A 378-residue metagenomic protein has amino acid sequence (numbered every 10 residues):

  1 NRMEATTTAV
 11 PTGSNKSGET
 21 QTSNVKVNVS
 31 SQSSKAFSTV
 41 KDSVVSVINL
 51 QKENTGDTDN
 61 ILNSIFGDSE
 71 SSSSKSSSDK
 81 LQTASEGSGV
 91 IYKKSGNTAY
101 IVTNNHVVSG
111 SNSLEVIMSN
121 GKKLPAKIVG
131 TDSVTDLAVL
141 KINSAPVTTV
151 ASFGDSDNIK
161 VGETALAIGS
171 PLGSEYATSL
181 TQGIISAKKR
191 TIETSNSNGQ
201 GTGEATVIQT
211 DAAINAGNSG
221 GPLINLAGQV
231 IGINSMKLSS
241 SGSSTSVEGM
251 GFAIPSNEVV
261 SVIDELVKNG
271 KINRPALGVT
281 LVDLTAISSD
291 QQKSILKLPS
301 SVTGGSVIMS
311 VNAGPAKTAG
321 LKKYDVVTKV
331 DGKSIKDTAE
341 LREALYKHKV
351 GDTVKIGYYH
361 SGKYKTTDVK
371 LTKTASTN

Functional and structural regions predicted by a protein language model:
N1-T12, K35, L226-A227, S261-N378: C-terminal recognition in membrane/secretory proteostasis and scaffolding
R2-I61, E70-K75, G87-S88, D264 (+1 more regions): N-terminal activation segment of mature serine protease catalytic domains
V27-K35, S72-Y100, K122-K127, V150-S152 (+3 more regions): A conserved glycine-rich beta-strand in the N-terminal activation segment of trypsin-fold
D42-V47, I65, G89, A99-T103 (+16 more regions): Terminal peptide-recognition signature
G56-D57, S111-L114, T148, I168-Q182 (+4 more regions): Active-site loop architecture of trypsin-fold serine endopeptidases
G56-I61, D68-A84, S119, T131-T135 (+6 more regions): Gly/Ser-enriched beta-turn/beta-hairpin loop segments
A84-S85, I91-E175, K329, K333-A339 (+4 more regions): Conserved active-site neighborhood of the chymotrypsin/trypsin-like protease fold
S85-S88, A151-D155, V207-I224, I308-A319: Gly/Ser-rich catalytic serine loop of serine hydrolases
